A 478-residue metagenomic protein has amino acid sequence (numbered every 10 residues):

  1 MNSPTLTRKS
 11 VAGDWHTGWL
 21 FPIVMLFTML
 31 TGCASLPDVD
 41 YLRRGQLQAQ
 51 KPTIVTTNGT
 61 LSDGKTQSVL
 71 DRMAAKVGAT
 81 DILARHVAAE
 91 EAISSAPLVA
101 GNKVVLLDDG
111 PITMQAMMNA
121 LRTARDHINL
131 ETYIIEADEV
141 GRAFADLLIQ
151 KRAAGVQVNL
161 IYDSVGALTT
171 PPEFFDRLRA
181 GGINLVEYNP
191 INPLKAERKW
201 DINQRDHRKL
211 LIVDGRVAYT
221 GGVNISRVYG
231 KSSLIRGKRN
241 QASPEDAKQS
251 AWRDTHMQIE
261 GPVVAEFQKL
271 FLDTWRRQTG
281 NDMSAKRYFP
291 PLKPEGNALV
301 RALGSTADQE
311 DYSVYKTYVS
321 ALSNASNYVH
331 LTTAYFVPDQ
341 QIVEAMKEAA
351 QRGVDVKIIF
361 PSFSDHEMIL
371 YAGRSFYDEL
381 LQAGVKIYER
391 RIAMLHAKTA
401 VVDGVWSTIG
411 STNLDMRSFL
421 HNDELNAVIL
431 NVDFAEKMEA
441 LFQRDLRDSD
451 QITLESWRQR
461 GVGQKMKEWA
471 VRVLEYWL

Functional and structural regions predicted by a protein language model:
M1-W15: N-terminal secretory signal peptides that target proteins for export/translocation
V11-A12, W19, L211-I212: Sequence-pattern detector for short linear motifs and compositional/periodic biases rather than a specific fold
T17-V24: Sec-dependent signal peptide recognition, specifically the positively charged N-region followed immediately by
M29-G32: C-terminal motif of bacterial Sec signal peptides marking the signal peptidase cleavage site
A34-L478: Charged, low-complexity intrinsically disordered terminal segments
